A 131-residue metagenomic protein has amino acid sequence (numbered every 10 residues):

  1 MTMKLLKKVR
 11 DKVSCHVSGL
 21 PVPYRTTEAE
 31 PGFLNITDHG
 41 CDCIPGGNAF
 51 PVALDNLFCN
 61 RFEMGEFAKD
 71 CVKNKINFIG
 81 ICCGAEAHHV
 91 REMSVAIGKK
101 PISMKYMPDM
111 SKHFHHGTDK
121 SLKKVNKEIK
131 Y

Functional and structural regions predicted by a protein language model:
M1-Y131: Domain-level signal for soluble alpha/beta catalytic cores
